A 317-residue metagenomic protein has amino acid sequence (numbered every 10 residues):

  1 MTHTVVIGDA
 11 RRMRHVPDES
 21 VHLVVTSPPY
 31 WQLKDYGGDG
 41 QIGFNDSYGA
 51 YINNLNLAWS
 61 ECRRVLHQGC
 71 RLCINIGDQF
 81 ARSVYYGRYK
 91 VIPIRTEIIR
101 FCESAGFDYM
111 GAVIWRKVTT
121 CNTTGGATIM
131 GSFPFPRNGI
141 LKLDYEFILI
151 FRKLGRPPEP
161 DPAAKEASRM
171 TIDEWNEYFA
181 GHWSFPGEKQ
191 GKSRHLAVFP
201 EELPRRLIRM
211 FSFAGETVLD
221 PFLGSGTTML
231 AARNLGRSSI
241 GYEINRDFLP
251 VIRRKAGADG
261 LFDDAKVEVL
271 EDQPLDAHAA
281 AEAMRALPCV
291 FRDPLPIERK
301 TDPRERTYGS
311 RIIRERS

Functional and structural regions predicted by a protein language model:
M1, N234, R253-E268: Short, conserved SAM-binding/catalytic segment of Class I S-adenosyl-L-methionine-dependent methyltransferases
M1-V251, M284, C289-R292, P296-S317: Core catalytic lobe of class I
I7-R12, V269-A277: Conserved SAM/SAH-binding loop
V24, G236, P250, F262-D263 (+2 more regions): Compositionally biased amphipathic helical and low-complexity segments enriched in hydrophobic
D161-A167, D263-Q273: Short, flexible loop/turn segments with low-complexity composition
E271-F291: Conserved P-loop NTPase motor core of helicases/translocases
